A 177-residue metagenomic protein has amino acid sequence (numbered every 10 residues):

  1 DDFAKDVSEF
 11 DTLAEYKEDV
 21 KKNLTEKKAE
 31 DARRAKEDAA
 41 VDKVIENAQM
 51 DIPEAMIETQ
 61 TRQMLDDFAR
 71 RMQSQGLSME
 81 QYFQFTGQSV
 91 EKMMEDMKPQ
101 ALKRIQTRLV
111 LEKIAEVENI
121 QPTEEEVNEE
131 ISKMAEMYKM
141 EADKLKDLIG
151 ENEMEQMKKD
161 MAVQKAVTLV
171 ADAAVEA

Functional and structural regions predicted by a protein language model:
D1-A177: Extended, charged alpha-helical "arm"/coiled-coil substrate-binding scaffolds, typified by the C-terminal helical
